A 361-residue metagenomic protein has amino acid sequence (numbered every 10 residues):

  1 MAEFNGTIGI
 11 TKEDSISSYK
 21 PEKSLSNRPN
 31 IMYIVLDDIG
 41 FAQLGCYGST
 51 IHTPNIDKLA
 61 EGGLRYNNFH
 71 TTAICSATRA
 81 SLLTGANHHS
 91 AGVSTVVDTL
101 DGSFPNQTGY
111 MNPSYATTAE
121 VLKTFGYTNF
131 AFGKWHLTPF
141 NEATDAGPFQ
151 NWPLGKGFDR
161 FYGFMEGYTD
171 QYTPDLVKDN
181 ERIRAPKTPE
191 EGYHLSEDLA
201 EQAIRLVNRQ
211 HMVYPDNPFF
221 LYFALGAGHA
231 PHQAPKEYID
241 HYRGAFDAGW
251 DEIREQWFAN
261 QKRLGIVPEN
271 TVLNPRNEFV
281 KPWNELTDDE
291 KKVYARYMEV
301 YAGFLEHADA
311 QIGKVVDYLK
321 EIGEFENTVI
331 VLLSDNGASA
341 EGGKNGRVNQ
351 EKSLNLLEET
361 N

Functional and structural regions predicted by a protein language model:
M1-N361: Formylglycine-dependent sulfatase
